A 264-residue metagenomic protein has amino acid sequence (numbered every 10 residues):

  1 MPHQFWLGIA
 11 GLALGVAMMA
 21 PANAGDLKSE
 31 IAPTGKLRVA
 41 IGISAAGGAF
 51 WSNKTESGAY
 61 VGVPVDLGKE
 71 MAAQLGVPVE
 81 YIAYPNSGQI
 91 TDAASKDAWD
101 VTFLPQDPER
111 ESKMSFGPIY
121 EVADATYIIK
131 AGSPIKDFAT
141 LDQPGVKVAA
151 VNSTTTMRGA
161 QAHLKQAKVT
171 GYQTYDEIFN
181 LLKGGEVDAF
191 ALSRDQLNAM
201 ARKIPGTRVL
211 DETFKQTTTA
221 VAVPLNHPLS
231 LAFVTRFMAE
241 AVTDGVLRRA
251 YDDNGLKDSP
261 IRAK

Functional and structural regions predicted by a protein language model:
G25, G62-Q74, A139, T154 (+2 more regions): Extended ligand-binding regions for polar small-molecule ligands
G25-P105, D253: Extracytoplasmic small-molecule ligand-binding "clamshell" domains of the periplasmic binding protein/Venus flytrap
K36-I43, N53, Y60-V61, A139-S153 (+1 more regions): Short loop->beta-strand "edge-of-pocket" segments that line small-molecule binding or catalytic clefts across diverse
R38, G76-P78, S95-L104, G145-K147 (+2 more regions): Alpha-to-beta junction loops
V65, Y81-D92, K136, T170-G184 (+1 more regions): Short helix-initiation/N-cap motifs at beta->coil->alpha
K69, A73, P78-D142, R208: Acidic, polar ligand-binding/catalytic clefts
G88, P105-K113, G159-A162, K183-K215: A ligand-binding cleft/hinge motif common to bilobed small-molecule-binding domains
V122-A131, R194, N198-A239, K257-K264: Periplasmic-binding protein-like
